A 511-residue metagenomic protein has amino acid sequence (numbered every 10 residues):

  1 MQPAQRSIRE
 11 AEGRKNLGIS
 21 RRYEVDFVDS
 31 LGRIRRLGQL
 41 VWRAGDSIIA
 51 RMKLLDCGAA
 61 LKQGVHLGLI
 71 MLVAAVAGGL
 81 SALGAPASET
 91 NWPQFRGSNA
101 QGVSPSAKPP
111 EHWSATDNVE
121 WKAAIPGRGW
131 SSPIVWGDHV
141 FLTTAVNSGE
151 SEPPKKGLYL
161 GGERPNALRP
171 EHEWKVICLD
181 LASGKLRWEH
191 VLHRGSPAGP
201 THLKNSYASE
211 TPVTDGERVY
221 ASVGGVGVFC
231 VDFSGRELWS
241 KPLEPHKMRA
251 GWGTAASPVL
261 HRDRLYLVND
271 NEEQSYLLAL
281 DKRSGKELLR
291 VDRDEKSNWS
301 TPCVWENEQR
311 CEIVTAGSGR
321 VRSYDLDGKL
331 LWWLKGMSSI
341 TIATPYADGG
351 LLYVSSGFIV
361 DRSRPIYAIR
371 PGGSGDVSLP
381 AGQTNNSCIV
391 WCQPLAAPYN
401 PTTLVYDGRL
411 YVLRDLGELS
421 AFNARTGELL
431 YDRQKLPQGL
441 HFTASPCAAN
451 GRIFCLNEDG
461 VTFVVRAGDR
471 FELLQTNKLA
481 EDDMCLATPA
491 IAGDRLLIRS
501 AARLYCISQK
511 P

Functional and structural regions predicted by a protein language model:
M1-Q5, L17-Q63: N-terminal secretory signal peptides that target proteins for export/translocation
I8: Extracytoplasmic Gram-positive cell-surface binding/anchoring modules and repeats
V25, D29-G32, K53-L55, G78-S81 (+3 more regions): Short non-domain terminal segments
H66-S81: Bacterial N-terminal signal peptides
A82-P511: Noncatalytic, solvent-exposed loop/strand surfaces of beta-propeller-type extracellular/periplasmic domains
